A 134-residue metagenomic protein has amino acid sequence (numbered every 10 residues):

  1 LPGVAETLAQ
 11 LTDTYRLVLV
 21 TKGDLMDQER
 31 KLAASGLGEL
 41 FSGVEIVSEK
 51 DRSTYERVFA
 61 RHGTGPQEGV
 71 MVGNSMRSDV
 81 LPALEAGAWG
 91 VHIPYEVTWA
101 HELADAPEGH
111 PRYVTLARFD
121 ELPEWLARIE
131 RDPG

Functional and structural regions predicted by a protein language model:
A5, A9, R16, D24-G134: Asp-based, Mg2+/Mn2+-dependent phosphohydrolase catalytic module
T21: Conserved phosphate-coupling serine/threonine residues in phosphotransfer and NTP-handling enzymes
